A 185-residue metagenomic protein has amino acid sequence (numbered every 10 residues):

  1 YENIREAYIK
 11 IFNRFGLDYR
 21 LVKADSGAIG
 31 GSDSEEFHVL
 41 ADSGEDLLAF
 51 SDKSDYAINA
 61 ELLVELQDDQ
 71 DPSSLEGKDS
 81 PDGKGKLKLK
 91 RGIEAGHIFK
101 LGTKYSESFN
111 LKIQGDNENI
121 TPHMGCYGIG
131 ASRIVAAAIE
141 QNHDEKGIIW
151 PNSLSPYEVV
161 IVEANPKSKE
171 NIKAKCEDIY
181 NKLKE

Functional and structural regions predicted by a protein language model:
Y1-E185: NTP/phosphate- and nucleic-acid-binding module
